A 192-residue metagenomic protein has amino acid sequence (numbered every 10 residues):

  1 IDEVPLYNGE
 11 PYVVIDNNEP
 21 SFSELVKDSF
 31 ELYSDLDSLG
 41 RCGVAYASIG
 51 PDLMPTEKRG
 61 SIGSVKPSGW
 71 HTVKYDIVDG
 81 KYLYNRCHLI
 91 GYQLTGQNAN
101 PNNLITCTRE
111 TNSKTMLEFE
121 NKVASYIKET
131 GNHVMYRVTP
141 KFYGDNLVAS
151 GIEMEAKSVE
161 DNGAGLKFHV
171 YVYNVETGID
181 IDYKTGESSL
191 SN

Functional and structural regions predicted by a protein language model:
I1-S29: N-terminal, intrinsically disordered, polar/charged segments of Gram-positive cell-envelope systems that serve as
F22-N192: Domain-level detector of nuclease and nuclease-like folds in predominantly extracellular/periplasmic contexts
